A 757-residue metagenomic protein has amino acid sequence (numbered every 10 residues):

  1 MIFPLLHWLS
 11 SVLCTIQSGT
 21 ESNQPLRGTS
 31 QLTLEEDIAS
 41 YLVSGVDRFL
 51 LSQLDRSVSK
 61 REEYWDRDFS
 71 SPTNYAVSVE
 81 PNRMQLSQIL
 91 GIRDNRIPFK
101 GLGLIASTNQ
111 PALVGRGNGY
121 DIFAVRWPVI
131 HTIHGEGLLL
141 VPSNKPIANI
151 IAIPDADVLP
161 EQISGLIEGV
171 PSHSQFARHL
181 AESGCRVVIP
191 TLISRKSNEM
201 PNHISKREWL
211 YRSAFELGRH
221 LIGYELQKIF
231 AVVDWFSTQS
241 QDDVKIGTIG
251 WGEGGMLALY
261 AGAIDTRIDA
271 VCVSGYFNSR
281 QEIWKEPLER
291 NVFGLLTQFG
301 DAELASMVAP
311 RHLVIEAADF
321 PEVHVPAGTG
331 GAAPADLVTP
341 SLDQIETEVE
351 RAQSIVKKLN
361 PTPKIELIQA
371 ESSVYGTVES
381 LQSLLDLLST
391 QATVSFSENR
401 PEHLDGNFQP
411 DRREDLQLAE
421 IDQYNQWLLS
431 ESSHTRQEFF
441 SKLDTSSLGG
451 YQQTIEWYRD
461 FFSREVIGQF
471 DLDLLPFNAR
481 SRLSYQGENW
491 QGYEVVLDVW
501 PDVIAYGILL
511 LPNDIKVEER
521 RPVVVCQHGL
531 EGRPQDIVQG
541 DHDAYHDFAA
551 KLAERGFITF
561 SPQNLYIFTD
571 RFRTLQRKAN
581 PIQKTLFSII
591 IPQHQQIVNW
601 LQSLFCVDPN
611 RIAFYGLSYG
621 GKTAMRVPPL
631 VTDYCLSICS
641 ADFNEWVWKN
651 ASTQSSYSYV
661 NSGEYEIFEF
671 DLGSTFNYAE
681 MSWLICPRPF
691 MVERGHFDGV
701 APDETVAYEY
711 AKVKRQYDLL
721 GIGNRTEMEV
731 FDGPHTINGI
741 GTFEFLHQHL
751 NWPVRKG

Functional and structural regions predicted by a protein language model:
W8-H134, K145, G218, D234 (+6 more regions): Alpha/beta-hydrolase-fold serine-hydrolase catalytic core, especially in secreted/extracellular enzymes
A106-T132, L139-N144, V170-V188, R195-K196 (+9 more regions): Catalytic cores of nucleotide-enabled group-transfer and carboxylate-activating enzymes in metabolic and assembly-line
R126-H131, V141-S143, D155-D157, S194 (+7 more regions): Short, flexible loop/turn elements at secondary-structure junctions
P146-S237, K245, F277-R290, I515-S603 (+1 more regions): Cap/lid segment of the alpha/beta-hydrolase catalytic domain
I147-A148, S183-R186, D243-K245, T266-A270 (+8 more regions): Loop/turn elements at helix/coil->beta-strand transitions in domains of secreted/extracellular proteins
P154, T191, I249, S274-G275 (+6 more regions): Alpha/beta-hydrolase-fold catalytic nucleophile elbow
I163-P171, P201, W209-Q227, T248-I249 (+11 more regions): Alpha-helix capping and helix-loop boundary segments enriched in small/acidic/polar residues
V232-M307, N599-G673: Primarily recognizes the serine-hydrolase "nucleophile elbow" in alpha/beta-hydrolase and SGNH/GDSL folds
